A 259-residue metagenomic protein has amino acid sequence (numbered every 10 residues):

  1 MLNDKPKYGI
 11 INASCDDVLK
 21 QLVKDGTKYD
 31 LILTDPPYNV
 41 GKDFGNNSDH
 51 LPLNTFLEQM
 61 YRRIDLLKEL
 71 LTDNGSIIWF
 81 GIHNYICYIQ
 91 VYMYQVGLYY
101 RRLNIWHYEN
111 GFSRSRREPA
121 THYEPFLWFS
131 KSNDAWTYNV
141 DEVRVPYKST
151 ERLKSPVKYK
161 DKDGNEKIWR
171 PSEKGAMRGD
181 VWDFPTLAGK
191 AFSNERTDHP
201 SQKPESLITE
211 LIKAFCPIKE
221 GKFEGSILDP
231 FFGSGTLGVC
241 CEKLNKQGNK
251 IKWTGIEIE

Functional and structural regions predicted by a protein language model:
L2-I256: Core catalytic lobe of class I
E259: Conserved SAM/SAH-binding beta-strand->alpha-helix loop
